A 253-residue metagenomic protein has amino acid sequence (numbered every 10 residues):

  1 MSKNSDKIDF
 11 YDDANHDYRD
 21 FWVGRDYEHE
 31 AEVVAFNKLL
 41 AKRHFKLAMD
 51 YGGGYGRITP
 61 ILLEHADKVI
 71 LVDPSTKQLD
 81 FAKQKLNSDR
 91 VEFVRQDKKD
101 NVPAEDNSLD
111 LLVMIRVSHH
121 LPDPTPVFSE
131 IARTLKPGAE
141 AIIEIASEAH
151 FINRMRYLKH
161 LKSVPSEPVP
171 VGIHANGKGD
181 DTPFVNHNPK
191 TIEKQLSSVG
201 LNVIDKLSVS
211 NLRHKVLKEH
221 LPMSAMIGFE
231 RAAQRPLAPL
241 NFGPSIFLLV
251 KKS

Functional and structural regions predicted by a protein language model:
M1-R43, R57, Q78, I227-G228: Conserved class I S-adenosyl-L-methionine
H44-G54: Conserved class I S-adenosyl-L-methionine
Y55-D100: Class I SAM-dependent methyltransferase SAM/SAH-binding core
V113: A conserved beta-strand element that flanks and buttresses the S-adenosyl-L-methionine
T125-E140: A short glycine-rich, Lys/Arg-flanked "PGG" loop and its adjoining helix->strand segment in the class I
I142-V169: Conserved class I S-adenosyl-L-methionine
R156, H160-S163, P189-K194, D205-S253: A C-terminal cap/extension of S-adenosyl-L-methionine-dependent methyltransferases that defines the acceptor-substrate
A175-T191: Acceptor-substrate binding/catalytic loop of class I
